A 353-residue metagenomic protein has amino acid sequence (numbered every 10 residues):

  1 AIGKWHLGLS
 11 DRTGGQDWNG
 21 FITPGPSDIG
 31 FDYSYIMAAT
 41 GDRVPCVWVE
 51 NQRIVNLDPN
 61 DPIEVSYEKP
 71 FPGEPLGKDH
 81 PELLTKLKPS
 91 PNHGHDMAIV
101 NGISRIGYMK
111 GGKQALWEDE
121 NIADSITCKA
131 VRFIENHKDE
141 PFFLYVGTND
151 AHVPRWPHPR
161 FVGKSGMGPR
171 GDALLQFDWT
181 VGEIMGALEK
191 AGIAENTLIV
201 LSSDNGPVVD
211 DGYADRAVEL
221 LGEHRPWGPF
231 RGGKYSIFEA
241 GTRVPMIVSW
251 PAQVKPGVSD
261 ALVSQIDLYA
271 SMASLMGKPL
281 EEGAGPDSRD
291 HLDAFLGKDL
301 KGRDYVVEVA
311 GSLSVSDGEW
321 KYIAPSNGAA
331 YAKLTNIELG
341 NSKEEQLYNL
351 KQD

Functional and structural regions predicted by a protein language model:
A1-G112, A324: Catalytic-site neighborhoods of secreted/periplasmic enzymes that process anionic sulfate/phosphate groups
T13, N19-G41, N56-L57, P207-D215 (+3 more regions): C-terminal cap/loop subdomain of S1 sulfatases and analogous C-terminal strand-loop tails that border
I29-D32, H137-L144, I193-I199, R243-V244 (+2 more regions): Loop/turn elements at helix/coil->beta-strand transitions in domains of secreted/extracellular proteins
E50-R53, C128-D172, V208-D210, A214-A217: Active-site His/acidic residue clusters
T85-P154: Anion-binding catalytic surfaces of enzymes that hydrolyze or transfer phosphate/sulfate esters
S104-A115, P159-K164, S249-Q253, K351-Q352: Short glycine/proline-rich turn/loop motifs
G112-D124, G163-Q176: The substrate-binding groove and active-site-proximal loops of carbohydrate-active enzymes, especially glycoside
D178-A214: Metal-dependent active-site segment of extracytoplasmic phospho-/sulfohydrolases and closely related
